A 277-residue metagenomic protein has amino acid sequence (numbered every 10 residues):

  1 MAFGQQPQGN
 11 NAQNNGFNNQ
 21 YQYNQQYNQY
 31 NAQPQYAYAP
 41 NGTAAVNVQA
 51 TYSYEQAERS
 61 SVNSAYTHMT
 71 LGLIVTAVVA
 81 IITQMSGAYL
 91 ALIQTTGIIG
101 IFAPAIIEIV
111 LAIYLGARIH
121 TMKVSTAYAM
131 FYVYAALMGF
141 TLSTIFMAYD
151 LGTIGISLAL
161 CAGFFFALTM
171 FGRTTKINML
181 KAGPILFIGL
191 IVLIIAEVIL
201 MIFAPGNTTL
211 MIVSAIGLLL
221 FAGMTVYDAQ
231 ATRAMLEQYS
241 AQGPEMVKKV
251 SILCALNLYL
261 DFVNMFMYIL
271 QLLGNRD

Functional and structural regions predicted by a protein language model:
A2-D277: A hydrophobic alpha-helical transmembrane-helix feature that marks the membrane cores and membrane-interface segments
